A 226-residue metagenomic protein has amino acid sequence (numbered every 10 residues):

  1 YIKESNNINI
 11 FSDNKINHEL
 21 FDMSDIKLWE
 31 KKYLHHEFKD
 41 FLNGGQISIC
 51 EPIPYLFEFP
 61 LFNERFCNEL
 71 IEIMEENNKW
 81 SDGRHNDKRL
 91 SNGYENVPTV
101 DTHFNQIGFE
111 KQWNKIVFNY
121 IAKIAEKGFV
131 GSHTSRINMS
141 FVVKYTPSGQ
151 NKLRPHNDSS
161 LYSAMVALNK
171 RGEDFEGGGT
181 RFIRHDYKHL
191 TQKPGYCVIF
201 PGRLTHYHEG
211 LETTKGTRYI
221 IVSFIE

Functional and structural regions predicted by a protein language model:
Y1-F57: Fe(II)/2-oxoglutarate
N9, E19, H36-K39, P60 (+6 more regions): Short non-domain terminal segments
F11, E19, I47-P52, D87-Y94 (+5 more regions): Homeobox/homeodomain signature
D13, D22-D25, D40, D82 (+5 more regions): Acidic-enriched, low-complexity/disordered segments with a strong bias for Aspartate over Glutamate
L20-D22, I73, Q106, N138: Intrinsically disordered, low-complexity regions enriched in Ser/Pro/Gly/Gln/His and often acidic
I26-W29, G44, N105, S160-A164 (+1 more regions): A generic signature of intrinsically disordered, low-complexity regions enriched in glycine/proline and charged/polar
L34-H133: Non-heme Fe(II)/2-oxoglutarate
N114-E226: Catalytic core of non-heme Fe(II) oxygenases with the double-stranded beta-helix
